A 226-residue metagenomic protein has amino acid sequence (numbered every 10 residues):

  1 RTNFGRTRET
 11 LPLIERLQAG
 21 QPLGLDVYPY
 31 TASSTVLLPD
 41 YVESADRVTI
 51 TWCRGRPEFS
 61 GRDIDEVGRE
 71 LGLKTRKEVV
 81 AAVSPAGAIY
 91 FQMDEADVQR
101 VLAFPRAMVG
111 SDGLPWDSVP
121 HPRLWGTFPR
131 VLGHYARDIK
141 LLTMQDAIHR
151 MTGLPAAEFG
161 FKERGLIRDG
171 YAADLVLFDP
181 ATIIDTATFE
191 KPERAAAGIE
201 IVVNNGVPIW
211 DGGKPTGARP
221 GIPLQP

Functional and structural regions predicted by a protein language model:
R1-K140: Active-site neighborhoods of metal-dependent hydrolases
Q21-L25, P105, G165, A173 (+1 more regions): Structural beta-strand/beta-sheet cores of well-ordered domains, especially the beta-sheet scaffolds that support
D26, G72, D112, A147 (+4 more regions): Divalent metal-coordination and catalytic microenvironments
V27, S34, R47, I139 (+5 more regions): Generic secondary-structure boundary/loop-capping signal
A88-Q99, L142-I148, A156-E193: Acidic, glycine-enriched loop/beta-strand segments at the rims of small-molecule binding/catalytic pockets
R100-R106, S111-D112, T127, V176-I222: C-terminal cap of metal-dependent C-N hydrolases
Q225-P226: Short beta-strand-to-coil "C-cap" segments at the C-terminal boundary of structured domains/repeats, marking
